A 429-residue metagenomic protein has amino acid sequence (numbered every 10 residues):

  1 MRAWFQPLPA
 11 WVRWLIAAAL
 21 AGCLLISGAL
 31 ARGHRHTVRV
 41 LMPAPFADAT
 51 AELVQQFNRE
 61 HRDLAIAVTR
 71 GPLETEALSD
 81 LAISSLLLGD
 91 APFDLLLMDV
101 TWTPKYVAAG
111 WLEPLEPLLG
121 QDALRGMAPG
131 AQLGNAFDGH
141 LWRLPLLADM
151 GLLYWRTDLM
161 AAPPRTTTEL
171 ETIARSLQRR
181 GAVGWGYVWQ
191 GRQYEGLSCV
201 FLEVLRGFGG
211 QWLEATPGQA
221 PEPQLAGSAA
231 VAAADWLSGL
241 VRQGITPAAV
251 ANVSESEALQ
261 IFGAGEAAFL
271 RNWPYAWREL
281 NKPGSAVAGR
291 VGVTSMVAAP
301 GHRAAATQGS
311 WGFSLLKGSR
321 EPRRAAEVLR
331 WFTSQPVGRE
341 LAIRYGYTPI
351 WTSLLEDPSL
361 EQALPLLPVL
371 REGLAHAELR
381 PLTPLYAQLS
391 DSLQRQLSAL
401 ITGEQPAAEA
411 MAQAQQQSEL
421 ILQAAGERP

Functional and structural regions predicted by a protein language model:
R2-A19, C23, E372-P429: Conserved C-terminal helix/tail region of periplasmic/extracytoplasmic solute-binding proteins
H34-P45, L64-G71, D94-L95, W142 (+2 more regions): Short, well-ordered beta-strand elements
P45-A65, T69, L393, M411: Short, polar/charged alpha-helical segment
Q56, D63-M127, D158, I261 (+2 more regions): Extracytoplasmic "Venus flytrap"/periplasmic binding protein-like
M98-L152, A162-R165, E169-I173, V200 (+3 more regions): Hinge/lid segment of periplasmic solute-binding proteins
L141-L146, G151, E171-P223, A267: Extracytoplasmic/periplasmic solute-binding protein
I173-A174, G218-A251, M296: Glycine-centered hinge/linker elements that transmit conformational signals in sensory and ligand-binding systems
Y275-V287, A299-R395: C-terminal lobe and pocket-closing loops of periplasmic/extracytoplasmic Venus-flytrap solute-binding proteins
